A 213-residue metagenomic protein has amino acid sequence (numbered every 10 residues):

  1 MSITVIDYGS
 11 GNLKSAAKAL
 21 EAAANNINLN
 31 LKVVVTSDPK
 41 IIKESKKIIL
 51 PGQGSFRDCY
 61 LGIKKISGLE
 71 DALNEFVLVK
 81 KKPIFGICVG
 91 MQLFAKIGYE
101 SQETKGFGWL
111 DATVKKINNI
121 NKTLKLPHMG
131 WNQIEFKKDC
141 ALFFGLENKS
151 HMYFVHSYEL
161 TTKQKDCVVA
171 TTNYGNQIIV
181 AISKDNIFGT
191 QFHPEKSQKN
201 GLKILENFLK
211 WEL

Functional and structural regions predicted by a protein language model:
M1, S150, D185: Conserved catalytic motifs of the protein kinase core domain
M1-I84, V89, T113-N118, N200-L213: N-terminal beta1-alpha1 cap of cysteine-dependent amidohydrolase-like domains
V33, I84-F85, F107, V168 (+1 more regions): Hydrophobic/aromatic residues located in beta-strands of well-ordered beta-sheets within soluble catalytic
S55-L61, Q92-Q102, F192-P194: A short secondary-structure junction motif
D71, K96-Y174: Pocket-forming structural segment of enzyme catalytic cores
L78, G145-L146, I182: Short, flexible hinge/linker loops that cap or flank conserved catalytic cores
C88, H156, H193: Histidine-centered divalent metal-coordination motifs
E159-L213: C-terminal and late-domain segments of enzyme folds
